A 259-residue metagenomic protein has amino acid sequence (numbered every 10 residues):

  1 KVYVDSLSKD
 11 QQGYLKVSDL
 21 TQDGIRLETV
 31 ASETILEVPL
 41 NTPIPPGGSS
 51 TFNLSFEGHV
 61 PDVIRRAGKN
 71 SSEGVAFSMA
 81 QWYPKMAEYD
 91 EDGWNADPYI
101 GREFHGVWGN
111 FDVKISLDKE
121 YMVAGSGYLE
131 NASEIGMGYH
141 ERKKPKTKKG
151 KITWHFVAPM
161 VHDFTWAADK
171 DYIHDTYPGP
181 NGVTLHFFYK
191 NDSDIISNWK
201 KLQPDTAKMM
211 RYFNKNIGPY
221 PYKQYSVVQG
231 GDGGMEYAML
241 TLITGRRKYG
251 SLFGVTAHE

Functional and structural regions predicted by a protein language model:
K1-Y3, E57-F111: Glycine/proline-rich low-complexity spacer/linker segments in large multi-domain proteins
V2, L7-K9, I25-L27, A31-E33 (+9 more regions): Short, well-ordered helical secondary-structure segments
V2-G74, T147-K148: A surface-exposed beta-strand-loop module
T21, A80, G179: Acidic surface patches and DE-rich sequence motifs
L36-L40, G74-S78, T153-A158, H186-F188: Generic recognition of long tandem-repeat/solenoid scaffolds
G47, H258-E259: Alpha-helical hinge/cap motifs
K85-G93, G101-A257: Hydrophobic helix-coil surface modules that form long, contiguous segments used for peptide/substrate interaction
